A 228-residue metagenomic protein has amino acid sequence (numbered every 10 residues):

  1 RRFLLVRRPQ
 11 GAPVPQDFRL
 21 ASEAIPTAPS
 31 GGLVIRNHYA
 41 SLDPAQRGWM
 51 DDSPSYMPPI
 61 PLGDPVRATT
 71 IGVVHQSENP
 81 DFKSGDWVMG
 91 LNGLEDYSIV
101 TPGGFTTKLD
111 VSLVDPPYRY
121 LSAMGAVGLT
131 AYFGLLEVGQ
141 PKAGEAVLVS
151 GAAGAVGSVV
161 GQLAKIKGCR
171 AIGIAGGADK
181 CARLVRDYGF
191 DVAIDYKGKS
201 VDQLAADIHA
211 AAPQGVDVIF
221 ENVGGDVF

Functional and structural regions predicted by a protein language model:
A12-A24, P54: Short glycine/threonine/proline-enriched tight-turn/helix- or strand-capping micro-motif at secondary-structure
A24-L42, M50-L94: Glycine-rich beta-strand-centered segment in the early N-terminal region that forms part of a ligand/cofactor-binding
V66-V73, S84-G151: NAD(P)H dinucleotide-binding glycine-rich loop of Rossmann-like/cofactor-binding domains, especially the beta1-alpha1
V127-T130, A155-V156, D226-V227: Hydrophobic/small residue at the entry helix of a nucleotide-binding pocket
A131, G161, K165: Gly/Ala-rich phosphate-binding loop of Rossmann-like dinucleotide-binding domains, activating on the conserved
G151-A152, V223: NAD(P)H cofactor-binding loop motif with strongest signal on the N-terminal glycine-rich segment
A153, G157, G161: N-terminal Rossmann NAD(P)H-binding glycine-rich loop of SDR-like oxidoreductase domains
K165-F228: Adenosine-nucleotide cofactor-binding segment
